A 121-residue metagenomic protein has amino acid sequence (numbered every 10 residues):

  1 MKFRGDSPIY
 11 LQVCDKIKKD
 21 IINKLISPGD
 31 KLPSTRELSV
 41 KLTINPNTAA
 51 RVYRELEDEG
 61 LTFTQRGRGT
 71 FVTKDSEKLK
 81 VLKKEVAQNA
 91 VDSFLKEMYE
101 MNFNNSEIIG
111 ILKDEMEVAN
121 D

Functional and structural regions predicted by a protein language model:
M1-K31, E37, E85, N89 (+1 more regions): Extreme N-terminal segment that seeds HTH/winged-HTH DNA-binding domains in transcriptional regulators
Y10, P46, E59-L61, G69-F71 (+1 more regions): A general secondary-structure boundary signal
Y10, S34, R68-E85: Short, cationic-aromatic polyanion-contact patches
K19, E37, A50-V52, G67-G69 (+1 more regions): Hydrophobic alpha-helical segments, especially transmembrane helices and their immediate juxtamembrane helical caps
L25-I26, D30, D58-G67, F71-K74: Beta-hairpin "wing" of winged helix-turn-helix
K31-F63: N-terminal helix-turn-helix
L42, S76-E77, V118-N120: Short secondary-structure transition/capping segments
G67, N89-A90: Alpha-helix N-cap/N′ positions at the starts of helices
